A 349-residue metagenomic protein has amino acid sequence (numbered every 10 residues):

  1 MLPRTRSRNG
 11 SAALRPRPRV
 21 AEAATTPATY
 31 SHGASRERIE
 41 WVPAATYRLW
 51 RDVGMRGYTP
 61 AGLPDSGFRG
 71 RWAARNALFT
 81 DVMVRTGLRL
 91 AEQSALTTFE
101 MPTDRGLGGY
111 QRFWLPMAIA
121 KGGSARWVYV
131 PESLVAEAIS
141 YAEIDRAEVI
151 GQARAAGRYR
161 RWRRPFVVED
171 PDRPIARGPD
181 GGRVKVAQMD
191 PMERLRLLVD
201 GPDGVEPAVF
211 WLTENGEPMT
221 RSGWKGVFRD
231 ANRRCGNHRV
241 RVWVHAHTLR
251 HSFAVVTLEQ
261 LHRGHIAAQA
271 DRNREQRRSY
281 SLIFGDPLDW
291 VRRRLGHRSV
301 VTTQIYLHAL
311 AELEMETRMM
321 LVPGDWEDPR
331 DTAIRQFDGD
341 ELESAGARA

Functional and structural regions predicted by a protein language model:
M1-R8, F79, G87, V130 (+1 more regions): Non-catalytic DNA-binding core/recognition domains of DNA-processing enzymes
L2-P60, I119, E214: Flexible interdomain linker/hinge and immediately adjacent N-terminus of the catalytic tyrosine-recombinase domain
D52-L90, G285: Basic, Lys/Arg- and aromatic-enriched nucleic-acid-binding interface segment
D65, K225-R293: Short, basic (Lys/Arg/His-rich) helix/loop patches that form interaction surfaces in the mid-to-C-terminal regions
V82-A95, Q260-H265, F284-G285, L295-R298: A short, glycine-centered helix-capping/turn motif at helix boundaries that positions DNA-contacting or catalytic
A95-D203: Conserved tyrosine-mediated DNA breakage-rejoining catalytic core shared by Y-recombinases
L282-G285, L295-W326: Catalytic-site neighborhood detector that most strongly recognizes the C-terminal catalytic loop/helix of tyrosine
M320-A349: C-terminal secondary-structure termini that scaffold catalytic or DNA-interacting sites
